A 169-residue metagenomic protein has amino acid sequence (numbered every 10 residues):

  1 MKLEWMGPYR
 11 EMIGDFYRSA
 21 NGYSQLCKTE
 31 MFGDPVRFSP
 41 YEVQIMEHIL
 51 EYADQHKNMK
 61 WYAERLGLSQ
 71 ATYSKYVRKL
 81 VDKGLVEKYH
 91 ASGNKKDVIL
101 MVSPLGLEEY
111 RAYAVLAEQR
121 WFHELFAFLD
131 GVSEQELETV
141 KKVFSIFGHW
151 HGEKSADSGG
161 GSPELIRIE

Functional and structural regions predicted by a protein language model:
M1-V36: N-terminal leader segment of winged-helix/HTH proteins
E11, D15, Q44, T139-K142 (+1 more regions): Amphipathic alpha-helical interaction segments
D15-G22, Y41, Y76, V143: Amphipathic, well-ordered alpha-helical segments in soluble domains
Y23-C27, I49, G84, Y110-Y113 (+3 more regions): Hydrophobic recognition helices of helix-based DNA-binding modules
L26-S69: N-terminal helix-turn-helix DNA-binding core of bacterial DNA-binding proteins
R78-E138: Charged, amphipathic alpha-helical coiled-coil/dimerization segments
V115-E169: Terminal interaction helix/tail motif
